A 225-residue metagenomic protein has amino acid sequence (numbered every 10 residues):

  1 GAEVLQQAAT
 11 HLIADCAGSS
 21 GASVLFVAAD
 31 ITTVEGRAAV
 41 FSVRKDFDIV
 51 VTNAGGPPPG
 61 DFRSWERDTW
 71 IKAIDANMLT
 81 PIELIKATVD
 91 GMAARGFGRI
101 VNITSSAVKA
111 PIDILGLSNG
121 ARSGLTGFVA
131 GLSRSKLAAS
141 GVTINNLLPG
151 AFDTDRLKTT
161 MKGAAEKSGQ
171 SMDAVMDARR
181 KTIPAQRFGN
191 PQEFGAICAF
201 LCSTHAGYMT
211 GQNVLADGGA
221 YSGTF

Functional and structural regions predicted by a protein language model:
A54-P59, G219: Conserved NAD(P)H cofactor-binding loop of Rossmann-fold oxidoreductase domains
D61-R63, T69-I74, I100, R179: Substrate-binding pocket helix/loop in short-chain dehydrogenase/reductase
I85-K86, A130: A short, exposed helix-loop element centered on a Lys and neighboring polar residues
R99-A138, G150-F152: Catalytic loop of short-chain dehydrogenase/reductase
A110, A199, T210-F225: Short C-terminal tail/terminal secondary-structure segment of NAD(P)H-dependent dehydrogenase/reductase domains
A138-T143, M209-G211: Short, small/polar-rich loop/turn modules that mediate ligand/substrate recognition or access, typified
S168-M172, I183-F194, H205: A conserved structural motif in NAD(P)-dependent oxidoreductases
